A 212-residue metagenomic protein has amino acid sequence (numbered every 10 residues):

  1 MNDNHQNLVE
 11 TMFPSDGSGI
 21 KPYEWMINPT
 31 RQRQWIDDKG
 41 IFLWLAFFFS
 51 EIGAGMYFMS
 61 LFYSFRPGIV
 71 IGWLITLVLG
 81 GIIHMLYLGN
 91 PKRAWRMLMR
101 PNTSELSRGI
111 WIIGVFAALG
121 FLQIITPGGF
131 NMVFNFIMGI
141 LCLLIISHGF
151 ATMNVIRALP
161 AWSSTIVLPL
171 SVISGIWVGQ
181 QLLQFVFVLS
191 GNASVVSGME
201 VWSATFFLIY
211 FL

Functional and structural regions predicted by a protein language model:
M1-L45, R96-M99: Extramembrane terminal tails and long inter-domain/linker segments of multi-pass membrane proteins
D3-T11, V70-G72, G129-V133: Short charge-dense sequence patches
N4-L8, G17-I20, A54, E105 (+2 more regions): Generic detector of bulky aromatic hydrophobic side chains
E10-S18, L77-L79, F136-C142: Short, mixed-charge, low-aromatic patches
K21-I36, G68-I69, H84-L98, L144-V155 (+1 more regions): Hydrophobic, membrane-facing alpha-helical anchors
I27-W73: N-terminal ordered "arm"
D37-I41, L45, F49, P67 (+3 more regions): Long, contiguous internal "core" modules enriched in hydrophobic/ aromatic residues
M56-L119: Membrane helical hairpin/interfacial module
